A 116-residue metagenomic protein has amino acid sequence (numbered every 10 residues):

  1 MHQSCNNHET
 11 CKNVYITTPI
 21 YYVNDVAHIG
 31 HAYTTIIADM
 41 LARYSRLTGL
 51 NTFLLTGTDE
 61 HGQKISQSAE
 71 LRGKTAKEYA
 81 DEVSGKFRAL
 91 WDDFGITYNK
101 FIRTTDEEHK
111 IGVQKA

Functional and structural regions predicted by a protein language model:
H2-A116: N-terminal, positively charged nucleic-acid-binding surface of large information/translation enzymes
